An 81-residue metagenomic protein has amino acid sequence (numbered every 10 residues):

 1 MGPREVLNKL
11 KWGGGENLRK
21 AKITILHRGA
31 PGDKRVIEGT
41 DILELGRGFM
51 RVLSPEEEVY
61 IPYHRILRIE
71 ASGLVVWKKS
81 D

Functional and structural regions predicted by a protein language model:
M1-E57: N-terminal recruitment modules of adaptor/scaffold proteins
L53-D81: Short, compact, well-ordered microdomains
